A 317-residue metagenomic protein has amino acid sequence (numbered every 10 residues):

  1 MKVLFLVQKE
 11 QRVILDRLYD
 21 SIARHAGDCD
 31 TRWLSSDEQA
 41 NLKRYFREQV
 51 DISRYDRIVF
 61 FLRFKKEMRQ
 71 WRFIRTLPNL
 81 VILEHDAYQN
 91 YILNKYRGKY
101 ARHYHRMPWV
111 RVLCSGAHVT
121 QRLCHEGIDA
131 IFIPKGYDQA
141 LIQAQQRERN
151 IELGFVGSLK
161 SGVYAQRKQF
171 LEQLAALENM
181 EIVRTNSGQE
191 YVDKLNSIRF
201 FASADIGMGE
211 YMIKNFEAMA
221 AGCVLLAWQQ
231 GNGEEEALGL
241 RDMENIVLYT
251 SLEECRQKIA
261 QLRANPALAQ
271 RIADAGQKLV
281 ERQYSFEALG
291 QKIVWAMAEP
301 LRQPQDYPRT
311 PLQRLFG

Functional and structural regions predicted by a protein language model:
M1-Y55, F60-R75, N79-L238, P300: Nucleotide-sugar donor-binding catalytic core of glycosyltransferases
I213, T250, Y284: Residue-level signal for the nucleotide or nucleotide-sugar donor/cofactor binding architecture
E235-I246, K258: Acidic, glycine-centered active-site loop in nucleotide-sugar glycosyltransferases
E244-L252, Q261-P266: Conserved acidic donor-binding segment of nucleotide-sugar-dependent glycosyltransferases
C255: Catalytic phosphate/metal-binding cores of nucleic-acid and nucleotide-processing enzymes, i.e., regions that mediate
I259, A264-G317: C-terminal amphipathic helix plus adjacent low-complexity, charged tail appended to glycosyltransferase catalytic
